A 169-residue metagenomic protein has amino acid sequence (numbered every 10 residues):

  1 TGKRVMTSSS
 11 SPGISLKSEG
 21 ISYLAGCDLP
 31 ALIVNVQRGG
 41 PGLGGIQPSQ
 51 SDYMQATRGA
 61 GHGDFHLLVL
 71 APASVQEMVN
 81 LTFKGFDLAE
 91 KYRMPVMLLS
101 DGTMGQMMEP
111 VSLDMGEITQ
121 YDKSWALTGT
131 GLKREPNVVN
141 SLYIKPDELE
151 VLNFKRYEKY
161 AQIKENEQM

Functional and structural regions predicted by a protein language model:
T1-R58, L68-E90: Thiamine diphosphate
R4-V5, V36, F65, P136 (+1 more regions): General secondary-structure edge motif
Y23-G26, T57-G63, L88-Y92, L98 (+2 more regions): Solvent-exposed alpha-helices and their adjacent loops that cap or buttress functional pockets in soluble metabolic
V34-V36, A60-H66, R156, M169: Gly-rich Lys/Arg/Thr-decorated short loops/hinges at beta-loop-alpha junctions or inter-strand turns that position
Q37-G39, H62-L68, S100-G102, L127-G131: Short C-terminal domain-edge/linker segments immediately following a structured domain
P41, M54-Q55, G63, F83 (+2 more regions): Sparse, context-dependent recognition of short Cys/His-centered cofactor- or disulfide-binding micro-motifs
I46-S49, Q55, H62, Q162-M169: Thiamine diphosphate
R93-M169: Conformationally flexible catalytic loops at phosphate/diphosphate-handling active centers
